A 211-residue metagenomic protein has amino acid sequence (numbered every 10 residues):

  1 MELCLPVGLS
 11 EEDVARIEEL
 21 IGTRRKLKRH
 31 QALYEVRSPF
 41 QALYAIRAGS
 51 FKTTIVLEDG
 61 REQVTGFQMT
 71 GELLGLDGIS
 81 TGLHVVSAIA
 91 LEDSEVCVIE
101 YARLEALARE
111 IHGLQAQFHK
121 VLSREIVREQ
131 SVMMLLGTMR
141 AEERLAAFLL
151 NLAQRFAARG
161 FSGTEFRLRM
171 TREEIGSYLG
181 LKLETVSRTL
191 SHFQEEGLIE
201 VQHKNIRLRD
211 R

Functional and structural regions predicted by a protein language model:
M1-A32, L73-L74, G78-T81: Cyclic nucleotide-binding regulatory module and flanking cytosolic helices
L5, Q31-D93: Cyclic nucleotide-binding regulatory domains
G8, F67, V98, R169 (+1 more regions): Short aromatic/basic micro-patch
G66-V127, S131: Cyclic-nucleotide recognition modules
S131-A141, F156-T164: Short, Lys/Arg-enriched, Trp-marked, Pro/Gly-tolerant hinge/linker segments that flank
E142-A146: Short, leucine-enriched amphipathic alpha-helices that occur as contiguous helical runs
F148-L152: Short amphipathic alpha-helical elements of helix-turn-helix/winged-helix folds
Q154-R211: Phosphate-/nucleic-acid-contacting segments
